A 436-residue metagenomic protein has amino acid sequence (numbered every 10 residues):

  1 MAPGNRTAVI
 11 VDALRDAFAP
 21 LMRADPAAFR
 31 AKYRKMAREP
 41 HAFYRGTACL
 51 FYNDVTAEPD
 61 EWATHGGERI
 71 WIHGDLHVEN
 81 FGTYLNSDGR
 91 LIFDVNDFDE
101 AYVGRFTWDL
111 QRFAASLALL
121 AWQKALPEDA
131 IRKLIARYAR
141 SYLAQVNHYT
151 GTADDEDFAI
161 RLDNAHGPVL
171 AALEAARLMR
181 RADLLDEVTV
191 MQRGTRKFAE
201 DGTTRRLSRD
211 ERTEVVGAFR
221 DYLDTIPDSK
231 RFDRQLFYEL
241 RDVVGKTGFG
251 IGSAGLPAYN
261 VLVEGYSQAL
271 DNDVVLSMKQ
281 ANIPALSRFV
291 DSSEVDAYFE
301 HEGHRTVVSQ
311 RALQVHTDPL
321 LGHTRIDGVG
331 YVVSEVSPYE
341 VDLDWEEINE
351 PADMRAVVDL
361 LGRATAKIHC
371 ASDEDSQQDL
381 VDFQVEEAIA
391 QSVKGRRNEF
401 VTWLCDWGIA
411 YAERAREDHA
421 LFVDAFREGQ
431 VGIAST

Functional and structural regions predicted by a protein language model:
M1-H73, V78-A175, P227-E428, A434-T436: Conserved ATP-binding subdomain of kinase catalytic cores across diverse folds
A172-S253, L262: Acidic catalytic cores of enzymes that act on phosphate-bearing nucleotides/polynucleotides
